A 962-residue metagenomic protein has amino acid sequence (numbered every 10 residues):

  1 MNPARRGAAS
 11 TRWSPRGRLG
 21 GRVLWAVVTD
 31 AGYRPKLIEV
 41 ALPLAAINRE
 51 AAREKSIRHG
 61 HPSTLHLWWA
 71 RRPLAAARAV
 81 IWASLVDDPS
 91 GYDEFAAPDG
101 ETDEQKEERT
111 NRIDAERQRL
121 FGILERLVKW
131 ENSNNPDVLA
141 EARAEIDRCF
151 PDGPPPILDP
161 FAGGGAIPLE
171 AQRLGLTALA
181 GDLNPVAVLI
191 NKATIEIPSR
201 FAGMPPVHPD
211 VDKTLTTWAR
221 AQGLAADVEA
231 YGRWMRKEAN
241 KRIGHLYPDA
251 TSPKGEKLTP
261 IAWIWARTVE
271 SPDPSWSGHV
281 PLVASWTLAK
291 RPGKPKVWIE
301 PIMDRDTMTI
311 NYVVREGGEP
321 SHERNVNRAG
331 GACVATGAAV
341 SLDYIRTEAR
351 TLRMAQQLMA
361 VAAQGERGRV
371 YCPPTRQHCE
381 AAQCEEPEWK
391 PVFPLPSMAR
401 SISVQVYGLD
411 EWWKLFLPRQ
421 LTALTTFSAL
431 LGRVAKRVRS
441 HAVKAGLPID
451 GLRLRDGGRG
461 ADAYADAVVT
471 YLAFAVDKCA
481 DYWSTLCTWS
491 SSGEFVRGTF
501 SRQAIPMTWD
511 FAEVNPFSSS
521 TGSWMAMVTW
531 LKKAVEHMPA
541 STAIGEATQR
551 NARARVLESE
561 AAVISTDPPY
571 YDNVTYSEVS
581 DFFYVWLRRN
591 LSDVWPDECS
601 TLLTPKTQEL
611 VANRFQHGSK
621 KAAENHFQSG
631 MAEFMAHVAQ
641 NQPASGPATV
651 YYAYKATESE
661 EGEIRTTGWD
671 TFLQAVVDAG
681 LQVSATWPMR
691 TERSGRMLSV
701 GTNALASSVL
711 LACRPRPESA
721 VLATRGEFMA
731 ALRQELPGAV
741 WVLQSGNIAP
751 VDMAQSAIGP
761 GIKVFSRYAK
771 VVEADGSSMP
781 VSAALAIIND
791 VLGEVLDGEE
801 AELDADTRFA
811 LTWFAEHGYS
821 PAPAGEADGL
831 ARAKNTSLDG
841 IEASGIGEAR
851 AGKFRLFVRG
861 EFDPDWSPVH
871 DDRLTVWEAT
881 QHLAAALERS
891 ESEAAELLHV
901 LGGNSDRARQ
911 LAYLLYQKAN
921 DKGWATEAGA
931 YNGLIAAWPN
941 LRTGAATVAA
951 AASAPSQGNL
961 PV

Functional and structural regions predicted by a protein language model:
V28-L158, P168, Q172-A562, P569 (+5 more regions): Nucleic-acid modification enzymes, centered on SAM-dependent nucleic-acid methyltransferases
F161-G165: Class I SAM-dependent methyltransferase "Motif I" SAM/SAH-binding loop
E624-S629, Y654-A656: Extended, compositionally biased non-globular segments
Q628-S645: A short glycine-rich, Lys/Arg-flanked "PGG" loop and its adjoining helix->strand segment in the class I
P647-T649: Short glycine-centered segments of the SAM/dcSAM-binding site in methyltransferase folds
